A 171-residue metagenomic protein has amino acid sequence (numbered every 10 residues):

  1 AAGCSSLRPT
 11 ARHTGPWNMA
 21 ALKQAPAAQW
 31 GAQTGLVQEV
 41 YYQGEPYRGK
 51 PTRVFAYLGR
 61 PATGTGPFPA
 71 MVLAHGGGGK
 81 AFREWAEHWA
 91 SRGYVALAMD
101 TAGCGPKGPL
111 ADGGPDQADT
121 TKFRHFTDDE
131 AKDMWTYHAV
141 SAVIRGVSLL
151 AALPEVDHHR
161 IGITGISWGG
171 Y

Functional and structural regions predicted by a protein language model:
N18-G66: N-terminal cap/lid segment of alpha/beta-hydrolase-fold proteins
Y47, G76-K80, G103-G105: Solvent-exposed loop/turn segments at secondary-structure junctions within structured extracellular/periplasmic domains
F55-L58, G66-G76, A96: Short beta-strand element of the alpha/beta-hydrolase
L58, L97-M99, L150, T164: Serine-hydrolase catalytic core recognition
G66, T121-S167: Gly/Ser-rich "nucleophile elbow"/oxyanion-hole loop immediately N-terminal to the catalytic nucleophile in hydrolases
R83, E87-S141: Cap/lid segment of the alpha/beta-hydrolase catalytic domain
G170: Residues forming the Rossmann-fold NAD(P)(H) cofactor-binding site
